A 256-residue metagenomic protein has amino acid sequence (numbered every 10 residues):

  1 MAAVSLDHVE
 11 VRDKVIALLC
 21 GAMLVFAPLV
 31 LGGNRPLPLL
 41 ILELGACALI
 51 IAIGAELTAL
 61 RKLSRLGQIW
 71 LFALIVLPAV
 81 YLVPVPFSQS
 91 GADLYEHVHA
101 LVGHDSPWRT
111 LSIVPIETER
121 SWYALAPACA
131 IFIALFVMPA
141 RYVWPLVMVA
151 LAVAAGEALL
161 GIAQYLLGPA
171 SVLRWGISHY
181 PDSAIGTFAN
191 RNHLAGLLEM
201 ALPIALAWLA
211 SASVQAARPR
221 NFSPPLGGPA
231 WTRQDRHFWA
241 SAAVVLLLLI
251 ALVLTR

Functional and structural regions predicted by a protein language model:
M1-A152, A207-L247: Transmembrane signal-anchor hairpin modules in multi-pass inner-membrane enzymes, especially those that act on
V25, Y81, A134-L135, E157 (+4 more regions): Conserved structural-core and active-site-/substrate-pathway-adjacent residues in large, well-folded domains of enzymes
L29-V30, A158, Y165, S183 (+1 more regions): Generic detector of intrinsically disordered, low-complexity, polar/charged segments
I75-P86, W144-R174, A189, H193 (+1 more regions): Hydrophobic alpha-helical transmembrane segments
A170-W208: Membrane-interface segments at transmembrane-helix junctions in multi-pass inner-membrane proteins
